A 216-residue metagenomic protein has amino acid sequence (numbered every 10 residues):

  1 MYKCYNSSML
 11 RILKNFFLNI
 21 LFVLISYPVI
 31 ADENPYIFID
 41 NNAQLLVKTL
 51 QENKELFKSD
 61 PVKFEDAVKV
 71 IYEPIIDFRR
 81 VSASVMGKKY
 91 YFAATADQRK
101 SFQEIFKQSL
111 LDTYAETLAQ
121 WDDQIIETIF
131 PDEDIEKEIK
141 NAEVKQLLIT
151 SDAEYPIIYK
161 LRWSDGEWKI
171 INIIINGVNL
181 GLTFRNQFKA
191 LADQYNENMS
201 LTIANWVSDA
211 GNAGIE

Functional and structural regions predicted by a protein language model:
C4-F17: Bacterial N-terminal signal peptides that target proteins for export
S26-P28: N-terminal signal peptide c-region/cleavage motif recognized by signal peptidases
E33-T117: Early exported N-terminus immediately downstream of N-terminal targeting peptides
D112-I158, W206-E216: Surface-exposed, charged secondary-structure patches
E154-L182: Short beta-strand edge/turn micro-motifs at domain boundaries
N172-E216: Low-complexity, intrinsically disordered terminal/linker segments enriched in charged and Gly/Pro repeats
